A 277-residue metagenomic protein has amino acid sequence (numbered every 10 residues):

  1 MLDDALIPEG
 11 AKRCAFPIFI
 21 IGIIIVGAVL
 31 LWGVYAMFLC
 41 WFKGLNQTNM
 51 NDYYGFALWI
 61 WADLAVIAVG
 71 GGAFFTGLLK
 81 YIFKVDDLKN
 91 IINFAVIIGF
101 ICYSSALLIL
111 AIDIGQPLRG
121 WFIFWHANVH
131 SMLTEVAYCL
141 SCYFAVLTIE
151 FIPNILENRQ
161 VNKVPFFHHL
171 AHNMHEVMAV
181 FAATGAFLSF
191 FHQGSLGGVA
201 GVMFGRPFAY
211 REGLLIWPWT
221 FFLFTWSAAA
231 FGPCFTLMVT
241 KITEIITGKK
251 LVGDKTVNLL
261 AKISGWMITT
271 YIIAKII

Functional and structural regions predicted by a protein language model:
M1-G72, T76: N-terminal signal-anchor module of multipass membrane proteins
D4-L6, T48, G77-A95, L118-A127 (+1 more regions): Flexible loop linkers connecting adjacent transmembrane helices in multi-pass alpha-helical membrane transporters
P8-A15, F19-Y35, V85-D87, W125 (+3 more regions): Long, contiguous internal "core" modules enriched in hydrophobic/ aromatic residues
M37-T48, D52, K80-L88, I92 (+3 more regions): Juxtamembrane/interface segments at transmembrane-helix termini
Y54-L118, V136-C139, V146: Membrane helical hairpin/interfacial module
G55-W59, W121, Y210-L215: Tryptophan-centered motif/residue detector
W61, I123-A137: Aromatic/His-enriched, Gly/Pro-containing loop or helix-boundary segments that lie immediately adjacent to catalytic
